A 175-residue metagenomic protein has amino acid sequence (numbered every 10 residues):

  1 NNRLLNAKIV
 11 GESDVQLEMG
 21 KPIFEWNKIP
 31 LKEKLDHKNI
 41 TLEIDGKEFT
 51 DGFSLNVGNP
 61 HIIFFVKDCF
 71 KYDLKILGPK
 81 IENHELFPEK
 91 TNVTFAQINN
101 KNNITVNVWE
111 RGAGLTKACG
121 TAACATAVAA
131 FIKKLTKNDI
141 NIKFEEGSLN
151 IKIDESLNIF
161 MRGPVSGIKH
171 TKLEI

Functional and structural regions predicted by a protein language model:
N1-T116, V128-I175: Active-site proximal loop and beta-alpha junction motif in alpha/beta enzyme cores
